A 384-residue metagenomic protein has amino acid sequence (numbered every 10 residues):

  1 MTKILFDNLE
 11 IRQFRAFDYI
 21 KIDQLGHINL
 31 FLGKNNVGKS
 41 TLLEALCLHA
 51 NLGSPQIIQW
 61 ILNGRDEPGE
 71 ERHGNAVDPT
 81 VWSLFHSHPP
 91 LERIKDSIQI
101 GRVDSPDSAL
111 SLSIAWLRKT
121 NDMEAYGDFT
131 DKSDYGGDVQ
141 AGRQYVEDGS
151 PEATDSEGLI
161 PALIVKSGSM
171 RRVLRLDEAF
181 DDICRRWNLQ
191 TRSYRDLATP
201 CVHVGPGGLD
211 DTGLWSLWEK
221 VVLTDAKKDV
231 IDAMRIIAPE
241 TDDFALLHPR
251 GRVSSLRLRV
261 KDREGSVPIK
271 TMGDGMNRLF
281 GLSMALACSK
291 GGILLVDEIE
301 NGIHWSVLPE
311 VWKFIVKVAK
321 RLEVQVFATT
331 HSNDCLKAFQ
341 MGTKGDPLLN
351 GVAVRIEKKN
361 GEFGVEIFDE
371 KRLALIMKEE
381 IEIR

Functional and structural regions predicted by a protein language model:
M1-W60, R263-E382: Switch/communication elements of ASCE P-loop NTPase nucleotide-binding domains
T2-K3, L52-G281, I293, L349-R384: Phosphate-coordinating catalytic segments in nucleotide- and nucleic-acid-processing enzymes
